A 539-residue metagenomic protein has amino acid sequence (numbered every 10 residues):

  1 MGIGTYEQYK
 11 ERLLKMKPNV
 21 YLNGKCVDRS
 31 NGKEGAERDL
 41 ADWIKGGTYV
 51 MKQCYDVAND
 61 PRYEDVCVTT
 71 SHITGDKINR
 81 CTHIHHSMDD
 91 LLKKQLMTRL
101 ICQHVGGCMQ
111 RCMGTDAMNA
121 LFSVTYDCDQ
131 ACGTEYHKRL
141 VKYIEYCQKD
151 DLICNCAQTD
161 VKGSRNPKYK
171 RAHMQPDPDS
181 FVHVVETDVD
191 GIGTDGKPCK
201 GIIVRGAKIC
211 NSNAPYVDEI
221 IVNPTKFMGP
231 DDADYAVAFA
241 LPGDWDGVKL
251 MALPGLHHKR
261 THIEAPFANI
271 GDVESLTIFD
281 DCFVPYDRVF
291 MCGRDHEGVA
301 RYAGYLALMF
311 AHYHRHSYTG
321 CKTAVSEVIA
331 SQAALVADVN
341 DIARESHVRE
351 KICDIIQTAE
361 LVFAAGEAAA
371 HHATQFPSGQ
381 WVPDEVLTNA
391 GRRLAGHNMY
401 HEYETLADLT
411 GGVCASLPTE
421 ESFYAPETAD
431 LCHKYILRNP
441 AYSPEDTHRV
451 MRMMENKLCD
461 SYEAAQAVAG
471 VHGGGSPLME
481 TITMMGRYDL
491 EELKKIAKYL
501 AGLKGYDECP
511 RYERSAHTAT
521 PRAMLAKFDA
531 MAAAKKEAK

Functional and structural regions predicted by a protein language model:
M1-Q53: N-terminal-proximal low-complexity accessory segments that begin disordered and transition into the first
G2-E7, L14, A526-K539: Intrinsically disordered, low-structural-confidence terminal and linker regions
L40, I44, I356-A359, T388-M399: Short amphipathic alpha-helical coiled-coil/interface segments
V68-D218, T225-F239, K249: Glycine-rich flavin
V161, R165-Y318, D489-K535: FAD-binding core of flavoproteins
S317-Q375: Extended amphipathic alpha-helical segments enriched in small hydrophobics
R349-C353, W381-N389: Short, charged, amphipathic alpha-helical segments
V386-A533: Alpha-helix capping/hinge segments and adjacent helical runs
